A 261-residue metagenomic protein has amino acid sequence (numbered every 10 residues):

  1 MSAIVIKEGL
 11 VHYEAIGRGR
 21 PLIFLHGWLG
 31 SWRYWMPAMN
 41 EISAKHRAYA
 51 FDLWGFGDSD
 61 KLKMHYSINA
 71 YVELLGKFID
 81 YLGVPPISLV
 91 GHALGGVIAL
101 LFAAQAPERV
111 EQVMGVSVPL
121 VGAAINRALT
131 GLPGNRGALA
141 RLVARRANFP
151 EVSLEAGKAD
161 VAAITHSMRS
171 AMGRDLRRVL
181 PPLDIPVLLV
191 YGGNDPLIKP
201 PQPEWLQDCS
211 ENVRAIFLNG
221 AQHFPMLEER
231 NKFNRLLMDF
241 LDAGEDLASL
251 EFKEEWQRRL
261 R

Functional and structural regions predicted by a protein language model:
G9-D58: Conserved HGGG/HGGXW glycine-rich cap/lid loop of the alpha/beta-hydrolase fold
Y49-V90, R235: Active-site loop/oxyanion-hole signature of alpha/beta-hydrolase fold enzymes
V97-Q105, R109-R141: Flexible "cap/lid" loop of the alpha/beta hydrolase fold
F149-R178, N194: Hydrophobic, aromatic-rich cap/lid helix
L183, L189-Y191: Short beta-strand/loop motif that positions the catalytic acidic residue of the alpha/beta-hydrolase fold
P196-Q202: Conserved alpha/beta-hydrolase "acid-adjacent" motif
D208-F224: Catalytic histidine neighborhood in serine/cysteine hydrolases with alpha/beta-hydrolase-type architecture
A221-N234, L250: Catalytic histidine-centered segment of alpha/beta-hydrolase-like enzymes
